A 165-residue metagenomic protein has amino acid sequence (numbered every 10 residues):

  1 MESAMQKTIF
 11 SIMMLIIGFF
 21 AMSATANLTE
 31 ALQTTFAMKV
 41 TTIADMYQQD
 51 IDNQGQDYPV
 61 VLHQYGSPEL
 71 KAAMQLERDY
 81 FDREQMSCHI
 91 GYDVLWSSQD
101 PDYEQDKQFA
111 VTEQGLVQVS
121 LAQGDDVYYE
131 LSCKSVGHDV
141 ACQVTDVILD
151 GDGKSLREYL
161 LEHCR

Functional and structural regions predicted by a protein language model:
M1-T8: Positively charged n-region of N-terminal signal peptides that target proteins for export
I9-I17: Sec-dependent N-terminal signal peptides
G18-S23: N-terminal signal peptide c-region/cleavage motif recognized by signal peptidases
N27-E30, M74-V127: Surface-exposed, charged secondary-structure patches
A31-D57: Short, aromatic-enriched amphipathic alpha-helices that serve as compact interaction elements
Q54-R83: Short, well-ordered alpha-helical segments enriched in acidic and aromatic residues
Q114, Q123-Y128, D146-R165: Low-complexity, intrinsically disordered terminal/linker segments enriched in charged and Gly/Pro repeats
Y129-S135: Hydrophobic/aromatic beta-strand elements that line small-molecule binding cavities or substrate pockets in beta-rich
